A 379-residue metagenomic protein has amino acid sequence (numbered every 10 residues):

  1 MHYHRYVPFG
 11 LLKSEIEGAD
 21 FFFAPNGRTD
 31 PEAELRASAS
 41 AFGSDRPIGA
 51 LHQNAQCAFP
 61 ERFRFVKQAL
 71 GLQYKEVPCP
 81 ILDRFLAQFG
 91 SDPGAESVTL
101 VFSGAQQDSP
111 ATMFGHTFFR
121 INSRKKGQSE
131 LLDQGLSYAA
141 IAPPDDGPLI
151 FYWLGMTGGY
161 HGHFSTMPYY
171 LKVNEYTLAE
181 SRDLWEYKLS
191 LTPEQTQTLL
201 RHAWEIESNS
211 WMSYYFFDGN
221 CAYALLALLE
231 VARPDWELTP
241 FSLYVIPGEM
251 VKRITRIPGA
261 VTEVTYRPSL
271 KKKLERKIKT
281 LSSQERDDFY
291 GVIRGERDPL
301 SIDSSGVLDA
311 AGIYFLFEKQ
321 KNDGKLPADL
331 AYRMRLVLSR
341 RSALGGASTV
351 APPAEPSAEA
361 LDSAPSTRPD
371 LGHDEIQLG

Functional and structural regions predicted by a protein language model:
M1-P78, Y187, H202-L378: Activation targets extended, charge/polar-rich intrinsically disordered C-terminal tails
C79-D83, P93-S103, A358-L361: Short linear interaction motifs
L86-F89, G104-D108, S363-T367: Generic recognition of flexible, low-complexity loop/linker segments
Q88-S97, P110-T112, H116, T192-A203: Active-site-adjacent bridging/hinge elements
G94-S181: Glycine-rich catalytic cores of cysteine/serine-nucleophile enzymes that process amide/ester linkages in cell-envelope
T117-R120, G135-A139, K188, A222-E230: Active-site scaffold segments
F151-A222, A232: N-terminal accessory/precursor segments of enzymes
